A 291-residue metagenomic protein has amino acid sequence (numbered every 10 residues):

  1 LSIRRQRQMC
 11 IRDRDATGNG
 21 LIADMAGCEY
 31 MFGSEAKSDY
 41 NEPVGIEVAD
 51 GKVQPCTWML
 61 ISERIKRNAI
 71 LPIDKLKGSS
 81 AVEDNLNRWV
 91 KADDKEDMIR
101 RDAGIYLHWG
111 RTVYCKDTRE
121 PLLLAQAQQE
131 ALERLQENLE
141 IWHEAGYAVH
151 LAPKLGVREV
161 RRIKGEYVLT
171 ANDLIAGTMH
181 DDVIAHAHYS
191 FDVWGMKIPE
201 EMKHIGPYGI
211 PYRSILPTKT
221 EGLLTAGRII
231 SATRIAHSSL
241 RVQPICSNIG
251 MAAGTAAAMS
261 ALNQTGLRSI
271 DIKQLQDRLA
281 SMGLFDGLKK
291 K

Functional and structural regions predicted by a protein language model:
L1, A125, Q129, L240-N248: Short, conserved micro-motifs enriched in small and acidic residues
L1-R7, I11-D13: Single conserved hydrophobic/aromatic residue that forms the stacking wall/gate of nucleotide- or nucleobase-binding
D15-F32: Flavin (primarily FAD) binding-site architecture
A23-A26, L135-L139, G227, A258 (+1 more regions): Non-transmembrane alpha-helical segments in soluble domains of secreted/periplasmic/extracellular proteins
G33-T225, I230-T233: Mobile, glycine/GP-rich and aromatic-enriched active-site lid/loop segments adjacent to catalytic centers
I229-I245: Glycine-rich phosphate/pyrophosphate-binding beta-alpha loops
S247-Q264: Internal hydrophobic alpha-helix adjacent to the cofactor/substrate pocket in enzyme cavities
A261-K291: Non-catalytic terminal regions with compositionally biased, polar/charged low complexity
